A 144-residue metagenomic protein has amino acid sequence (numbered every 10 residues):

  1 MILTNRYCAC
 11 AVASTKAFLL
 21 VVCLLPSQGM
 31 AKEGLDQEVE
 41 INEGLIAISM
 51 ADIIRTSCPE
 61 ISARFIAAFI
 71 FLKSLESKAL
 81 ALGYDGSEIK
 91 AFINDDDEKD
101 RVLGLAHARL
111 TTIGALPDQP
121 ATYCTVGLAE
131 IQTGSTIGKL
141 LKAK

Functional and structural regions predicted by a protein language model:
M1-A11: N-terminal secretory signal peptides that target proteins for export/translocation
T4-R6, L19, I54, P120: Secretory pathway export signals and precursors
Y7-A9, V22, S57, Y123: The N-terminal extracellular segments of secreted preproproteins, especially immediately downstream of signal
A13-L24: Classic N-terminal secretory signal peptides
P26-Q28: N-terminal signal peptide c-region/cleavage motif recognized by signal peptidases
A31-A67: Immediate post-signal-peptide N-terminus of mature secreted/exported proteins
I70-K144: Compact alpha-helical subdomains of small soluble proteins
